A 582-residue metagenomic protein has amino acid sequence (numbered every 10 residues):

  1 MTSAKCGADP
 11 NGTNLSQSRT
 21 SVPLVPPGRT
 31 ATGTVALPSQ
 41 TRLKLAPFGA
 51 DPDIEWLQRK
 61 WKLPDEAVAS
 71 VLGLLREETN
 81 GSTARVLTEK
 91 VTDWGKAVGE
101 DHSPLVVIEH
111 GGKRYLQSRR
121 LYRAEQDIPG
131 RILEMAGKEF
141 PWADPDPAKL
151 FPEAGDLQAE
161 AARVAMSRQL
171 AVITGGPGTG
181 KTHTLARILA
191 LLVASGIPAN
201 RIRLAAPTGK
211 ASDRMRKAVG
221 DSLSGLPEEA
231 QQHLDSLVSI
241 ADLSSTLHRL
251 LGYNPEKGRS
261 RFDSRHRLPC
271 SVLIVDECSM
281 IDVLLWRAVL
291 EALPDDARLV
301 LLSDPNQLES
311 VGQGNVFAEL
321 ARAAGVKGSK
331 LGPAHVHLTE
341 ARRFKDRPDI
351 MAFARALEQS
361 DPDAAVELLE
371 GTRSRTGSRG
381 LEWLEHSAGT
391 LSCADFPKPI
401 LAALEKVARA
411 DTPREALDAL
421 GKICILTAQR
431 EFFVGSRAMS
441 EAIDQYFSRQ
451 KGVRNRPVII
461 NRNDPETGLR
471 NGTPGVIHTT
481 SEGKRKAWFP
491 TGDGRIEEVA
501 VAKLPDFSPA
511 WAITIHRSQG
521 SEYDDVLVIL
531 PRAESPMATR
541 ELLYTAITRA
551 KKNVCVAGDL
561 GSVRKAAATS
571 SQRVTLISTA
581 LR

Functional and structural regions predicted by a protein language model:
M1-Q40, A46, R85: Intrinsic disorder/low-complexity segments
Q40-R59: Long, low-complexity, charged/polar intrinsically disordered regions in eukaryotic proteins
N80-K90, A143-P145: Short acidic, hydrophobic short linear motifs in intrinsically disordered regions
V91-A143: Interdomain "pre-motor" coupling segment immediately N-terminal to P-loop NTPase/helicase cores
F140-D156: N-terminal pre-Walker A segment at the start of P-loop NTPase domains
E160, N306-V458, D464-T467, H478: Conserved helicase motor core of P-loop NTPases
E160-A162, M166-R373: ASCE P-loop NTPase helicase motor core
T473-R582: C-terminal accessory regions
